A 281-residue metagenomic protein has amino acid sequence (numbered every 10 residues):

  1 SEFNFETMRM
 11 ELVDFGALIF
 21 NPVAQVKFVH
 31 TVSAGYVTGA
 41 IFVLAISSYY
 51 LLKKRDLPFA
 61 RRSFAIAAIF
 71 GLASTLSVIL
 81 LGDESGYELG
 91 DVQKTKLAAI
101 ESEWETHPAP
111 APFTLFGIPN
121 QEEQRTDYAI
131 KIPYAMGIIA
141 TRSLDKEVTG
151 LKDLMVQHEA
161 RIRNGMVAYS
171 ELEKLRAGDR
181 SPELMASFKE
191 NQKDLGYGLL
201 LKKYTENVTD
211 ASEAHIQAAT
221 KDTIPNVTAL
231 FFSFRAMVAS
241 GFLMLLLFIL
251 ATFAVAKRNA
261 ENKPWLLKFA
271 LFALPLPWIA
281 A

Functional and structural regions predicted by a protein language model:
S1-A281: Polytopic transmembrane helical bundles with strong interfacial aromatic enrichment
